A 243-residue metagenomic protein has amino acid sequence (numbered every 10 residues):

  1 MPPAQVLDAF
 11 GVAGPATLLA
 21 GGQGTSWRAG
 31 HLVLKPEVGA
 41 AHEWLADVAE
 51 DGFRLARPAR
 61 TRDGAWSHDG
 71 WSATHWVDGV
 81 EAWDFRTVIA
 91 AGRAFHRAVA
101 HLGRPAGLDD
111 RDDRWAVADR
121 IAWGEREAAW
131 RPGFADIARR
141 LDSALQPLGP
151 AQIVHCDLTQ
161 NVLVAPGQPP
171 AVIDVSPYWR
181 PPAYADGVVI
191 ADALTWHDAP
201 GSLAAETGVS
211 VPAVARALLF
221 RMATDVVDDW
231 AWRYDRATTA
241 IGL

Functional and structural regions predicted by a protein language model:
M1-P2, W123-A151: Short, conserved active-site entrance elements at the starts or edges of catalytic domains
P2-A29: ATP-binding glycine-rich phosphate-binding loop
P3, V33-G70, D78-A98: A conserved alpha-helical element in kinase catalytic cores
G22-L34, P58, R139-P182: Active-site acidic catalytic loop and adjacent metal/ATP-binding pocket of ATP-dependent phosphoryl transfer enzymes
L45, G79-D113, A135-L148, I241: Conserved kinase catalytic-core helix
G124, V226-L243: ATP/Mg2+ or Mg2+-diphosphate-binding catalytic cores that bind nucleotide phosphates or diphosphates via glycine-rich
A165-S210: Active-site Asp-x-Gly
